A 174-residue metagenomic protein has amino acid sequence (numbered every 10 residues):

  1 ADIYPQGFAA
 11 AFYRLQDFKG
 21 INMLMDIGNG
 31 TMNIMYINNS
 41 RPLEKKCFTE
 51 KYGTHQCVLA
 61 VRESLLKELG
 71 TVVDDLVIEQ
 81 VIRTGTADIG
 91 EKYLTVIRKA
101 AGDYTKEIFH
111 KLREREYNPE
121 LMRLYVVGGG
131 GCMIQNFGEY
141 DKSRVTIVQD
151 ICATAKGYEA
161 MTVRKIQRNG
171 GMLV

Functional and structural regions predicted by a protein language model:
A1-N22, P42-Q56, E68, L76-V174: Nucleotide/phosphate-binding catalytic cleft detector across ATP-hydrolyzing and phosphate-transferring enzymes
R14-L43, V61: Gly/Thr-rich phosphate-binding beta-strand-loop-beta motif of the actin/hexokinase/Hsp70
